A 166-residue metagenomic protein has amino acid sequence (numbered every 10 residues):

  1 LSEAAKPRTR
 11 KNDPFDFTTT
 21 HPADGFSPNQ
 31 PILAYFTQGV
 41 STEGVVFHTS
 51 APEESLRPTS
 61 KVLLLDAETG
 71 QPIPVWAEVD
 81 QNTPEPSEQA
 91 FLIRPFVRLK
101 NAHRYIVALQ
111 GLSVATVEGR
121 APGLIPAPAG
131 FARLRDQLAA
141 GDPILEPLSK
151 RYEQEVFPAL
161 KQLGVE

Functional and structural regions predicted by a protein language model:
L1-E166: Acidic, low-complexity Ser/Thr/Gly/Pro-rich repeat segments typical of extracellular/periplasmic and surface-exposed
